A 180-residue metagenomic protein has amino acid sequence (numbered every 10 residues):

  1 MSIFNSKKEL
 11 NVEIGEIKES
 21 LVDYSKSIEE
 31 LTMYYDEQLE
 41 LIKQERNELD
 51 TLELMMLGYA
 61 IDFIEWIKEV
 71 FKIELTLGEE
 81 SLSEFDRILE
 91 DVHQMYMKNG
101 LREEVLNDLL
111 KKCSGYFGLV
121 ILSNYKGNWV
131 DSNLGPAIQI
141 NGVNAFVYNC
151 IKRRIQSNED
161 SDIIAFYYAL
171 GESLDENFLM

Functional and structural regions predicted by a protein language model:
M1-N107, M180: The feature captures two recurrent sequence modes
N5, S25, Y35-D36, F117 (+3 more regions): Compositionally biased, intrinsically disordered low-complexity regions enriched in proline and serine
I28, Q38-L39, F63, V120 (+2 more regions): Generic alpha-helical secondary structure signal
R87, M97-R102, Y116, G127 (+1 more regions): Aromatic-residue detector
V92, N124-Y125, R154-N158: Generic structural signal for hydrophobic core residues of well-folded globular domains
N99-V143: Amphipathic, interaction-prone secondary-structure segments
A137-M180: A recognition module on extended beta-rich or small alphabeta surfaces enriched in W/G with H and D/E
